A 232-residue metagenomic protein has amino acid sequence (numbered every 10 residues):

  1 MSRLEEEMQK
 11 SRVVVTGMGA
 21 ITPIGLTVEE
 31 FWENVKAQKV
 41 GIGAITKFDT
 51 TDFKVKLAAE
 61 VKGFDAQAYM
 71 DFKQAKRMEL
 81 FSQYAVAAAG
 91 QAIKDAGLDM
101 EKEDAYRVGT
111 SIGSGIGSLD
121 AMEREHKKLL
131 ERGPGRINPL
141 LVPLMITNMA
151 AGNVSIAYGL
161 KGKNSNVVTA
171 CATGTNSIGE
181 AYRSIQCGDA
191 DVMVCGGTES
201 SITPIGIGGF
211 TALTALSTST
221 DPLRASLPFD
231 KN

Functional and structural regions predicted by a protein language model:
S2-K10, L26, A37-I45, K94-Y106 (+1 more regions): Acyl-thioester C-C bond-transforming condensing/cleaving domain
S2-Q74: ACP-dependent fatty acid/polyketide chain-elongation machinery
M18, G113-G115: Structured loops at beta-to-helix junctions and adjacent beta-edge loops in soluble globular domains
A20, M78, V167: Generic anion/oxyanion-binding catalytic loop in active/binding sites
E30, F81-A88, T173, S177: Generic hydrophobic secondary-structure packing signal
K47-L98, T147-K161: A glycine- and small-residue-enriched flexible loop/hinge segment at structural boundaries
